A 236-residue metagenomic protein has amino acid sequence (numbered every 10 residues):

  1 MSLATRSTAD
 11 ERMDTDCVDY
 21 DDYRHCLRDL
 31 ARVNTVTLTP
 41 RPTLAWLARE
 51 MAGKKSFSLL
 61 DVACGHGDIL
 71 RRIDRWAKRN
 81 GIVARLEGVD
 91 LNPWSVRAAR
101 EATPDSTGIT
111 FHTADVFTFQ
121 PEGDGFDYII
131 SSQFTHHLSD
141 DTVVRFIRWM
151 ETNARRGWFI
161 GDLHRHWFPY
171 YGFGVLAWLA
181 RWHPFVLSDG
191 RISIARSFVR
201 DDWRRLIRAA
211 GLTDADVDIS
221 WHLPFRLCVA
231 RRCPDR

Functional and structural regions predicted by a protein language model:
M1-D16: N-terminal auxiliary segments of SAM/dcSAM-dependent transferases
D16, Y20-W46, E50: Class I SAM-dependent methyltransferase Rossmann-like catalytic core, especially the SAM/SAH-binding loop
L60, H66-T118: Class I SAM-dependent methyltransferase SAM/SAH-binding core
I130: A conserved beta-strand element that flanks and buttresses the S-adenosyl-L-methionine
L138-W149: A short, conserved alpha-helix within the catalytic core of class I
A154-L163: Conserved beta-strand signature within the Rossmann-like core of class I S-adenosyl-L-methionine
L163-A210, D218-I219: C-terminal alpha-helical "lid/dimerization" subdomain adjacent to the S-adenosyl-L-methionine
D214-P224: Conserved S-adenosyl-L-methionine
